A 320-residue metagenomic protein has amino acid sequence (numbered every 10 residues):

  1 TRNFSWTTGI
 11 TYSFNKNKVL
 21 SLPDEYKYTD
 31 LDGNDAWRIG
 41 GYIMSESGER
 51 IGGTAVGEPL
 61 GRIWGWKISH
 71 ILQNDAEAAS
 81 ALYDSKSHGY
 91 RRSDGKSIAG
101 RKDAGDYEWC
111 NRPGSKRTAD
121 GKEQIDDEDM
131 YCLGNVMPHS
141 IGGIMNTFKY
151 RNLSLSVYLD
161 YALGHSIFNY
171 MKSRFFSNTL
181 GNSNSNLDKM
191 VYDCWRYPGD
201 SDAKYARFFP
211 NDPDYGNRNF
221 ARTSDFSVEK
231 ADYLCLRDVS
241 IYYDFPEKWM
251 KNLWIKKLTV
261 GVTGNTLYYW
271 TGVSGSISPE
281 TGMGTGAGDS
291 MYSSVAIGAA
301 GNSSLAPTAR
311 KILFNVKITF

Functional and structural regions predicted by a protein language model:
T1-C132, F176, C194-S201, G272: Conserved small-residue
R2-S5, N17-P23, G164-Y170, L180-G181 (+2 more regions): Outer-membrane beta-barrel proteins
R2-T8, S140, R151-L153, D232 (+2 more regions): Outer-envelope beta-barrel architecture signal
T7-G9, G143-M145, D238-Y242, L313-N315: Membrane-embedded beta-strand positions in outer-membrane beta-barrel channels/transporters
T8-I10, V157, V260-V262, V316: Membrane-embedded beta-strand positions of outer-membrane beta-barrel proteins
Y12-K18, Y150-N152, Y161-H165, D238 (+3 more regions): Transmembrane beta-strands of outer-membrane beta-barrel pores
N34-Q73, L180-S183, V191-S201, A221 (+1 more regions): C-terminal beta-signal and terminal closure region of outer-membrane beta-barrel proteins
A162-T259, G264-N265: Extracytoplasmic gating/loop element in the C-terminal half of outer-membrane beta-barrel translocons and assembly
